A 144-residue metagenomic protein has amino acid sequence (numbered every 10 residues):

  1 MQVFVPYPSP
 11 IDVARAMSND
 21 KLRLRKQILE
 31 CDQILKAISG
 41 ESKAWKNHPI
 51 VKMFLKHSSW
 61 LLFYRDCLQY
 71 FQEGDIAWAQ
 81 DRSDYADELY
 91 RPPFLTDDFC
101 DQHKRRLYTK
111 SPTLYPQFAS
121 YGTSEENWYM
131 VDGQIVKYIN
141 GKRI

Functional and structural regions predicted by a protein language model:
M1-I144: Expand to "…catalyze enediolate/carbanion chemistry for C-C bond making/breaking, isomerization, decarboxylation
